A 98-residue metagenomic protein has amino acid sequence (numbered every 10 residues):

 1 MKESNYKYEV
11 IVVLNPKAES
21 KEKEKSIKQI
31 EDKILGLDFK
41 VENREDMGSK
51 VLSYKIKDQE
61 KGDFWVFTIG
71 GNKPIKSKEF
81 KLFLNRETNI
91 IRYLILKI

Functional and structural regions predicted by a protein language model:
M1-G62, G70-I98: Long, contiguous binding/interaction regions
